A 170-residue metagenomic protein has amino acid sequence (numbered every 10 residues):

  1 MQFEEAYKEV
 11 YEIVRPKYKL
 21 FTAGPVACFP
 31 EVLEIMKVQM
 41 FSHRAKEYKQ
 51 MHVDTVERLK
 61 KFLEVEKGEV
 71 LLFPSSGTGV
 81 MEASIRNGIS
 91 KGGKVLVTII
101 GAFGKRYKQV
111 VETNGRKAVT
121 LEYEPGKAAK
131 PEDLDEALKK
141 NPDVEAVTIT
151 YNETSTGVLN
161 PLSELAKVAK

Functional and structural regions predicted by a protein language model:
Q2-K46: N-terminal "arm"/small-domain region of PLP-dependent enzymes with the aminotransferase-like
P25, F29, L33, R44-H52 (+7 more regions): Generic structural signal for well-ordered, non-membrane alpha-helical segments in soluble metabolic enzymes
I35-A83, A102, R106-E112: Conserved N-terminal alpha-helix of the aminotransferase class I/II PLP-enzyme fold
P74, T98, E122, T148-Y151: Short beta-strand segments
I85-K91, T113-N114: Alpha-helix C-terminal capping segments
G88-K105: Conserved PLP-anchoring active-site segment centered on the Schiff-base-forming lysine
R106-K117, E124, E132-A137: Active-site-proximal loop->helix
A129-K170: Active-site phosphate-binding strand-loop segment of PLP-dependent enzymes
